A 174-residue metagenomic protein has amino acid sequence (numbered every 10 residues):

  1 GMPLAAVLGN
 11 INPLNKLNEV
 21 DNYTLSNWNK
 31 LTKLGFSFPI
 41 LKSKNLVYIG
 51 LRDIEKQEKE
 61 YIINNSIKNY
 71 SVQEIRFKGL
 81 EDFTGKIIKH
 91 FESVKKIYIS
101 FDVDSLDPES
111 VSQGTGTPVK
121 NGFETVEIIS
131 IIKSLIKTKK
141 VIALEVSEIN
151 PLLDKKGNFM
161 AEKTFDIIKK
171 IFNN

Functional and structural regions predicted by a protein language model:
G1-N174: Conserved alpha-helical scaffold segments that buttress catalytic/binding sites
